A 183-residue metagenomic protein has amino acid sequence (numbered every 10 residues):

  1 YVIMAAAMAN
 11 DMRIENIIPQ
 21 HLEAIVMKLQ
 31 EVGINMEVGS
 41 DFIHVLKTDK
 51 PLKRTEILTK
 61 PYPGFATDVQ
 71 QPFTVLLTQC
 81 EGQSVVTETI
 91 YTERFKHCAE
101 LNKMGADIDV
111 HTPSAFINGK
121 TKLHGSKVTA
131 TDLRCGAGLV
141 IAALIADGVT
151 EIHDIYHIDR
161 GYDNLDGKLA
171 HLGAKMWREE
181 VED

Functional and structural regions predicted by a protein language model:
Y1-D183: Short, structured segments at the rim of ligand-binding sites
